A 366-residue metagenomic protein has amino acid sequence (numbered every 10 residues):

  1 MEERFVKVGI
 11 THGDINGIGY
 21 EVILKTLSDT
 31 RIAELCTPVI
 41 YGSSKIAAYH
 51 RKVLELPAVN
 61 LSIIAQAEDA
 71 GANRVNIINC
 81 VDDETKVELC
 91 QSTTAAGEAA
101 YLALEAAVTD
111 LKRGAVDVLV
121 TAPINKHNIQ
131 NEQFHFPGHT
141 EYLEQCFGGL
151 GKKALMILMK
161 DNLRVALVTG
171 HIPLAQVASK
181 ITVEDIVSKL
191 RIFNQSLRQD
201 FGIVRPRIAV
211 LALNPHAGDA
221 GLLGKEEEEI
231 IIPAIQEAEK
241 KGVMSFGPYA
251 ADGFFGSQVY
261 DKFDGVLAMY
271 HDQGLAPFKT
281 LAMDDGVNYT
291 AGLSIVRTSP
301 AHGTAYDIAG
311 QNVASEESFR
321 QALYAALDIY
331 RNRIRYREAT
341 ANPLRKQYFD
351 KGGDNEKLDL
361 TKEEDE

Functional and structural regions predicted by a protein language model:
M1-H139, K180, E184-M269, Q273-K279 (+4 more regions): Contiguous, glycine/small-aliphatic-enriched amphipathic segments in soluble metabolic enzymes
S44, D82, F147, H171-I172: Short loop segments at secondary-structure junctions
L54-E55, F147-G151, I172, F201: A broad structural signal for alpha-helix termini and local helix breaks/kinks
I78-C80, I157, V168, T298: Hydrophobic residues at beta-strand termini and immediately following loops that shape nucleotide-binding pockets
Q130-L155: Glycine/threonine-rich beta-strand-loop-alpha-helix active-site module that forms ligand/phosphate-binding
C146-L163, A291-D307: Short, flexible loop segments at boundaries between secondary-structure elements
L158-S188: Ligand-binding beta-strand-loop-alpha-helix segment within the catalytic cores of soluble metabolic enzymes
